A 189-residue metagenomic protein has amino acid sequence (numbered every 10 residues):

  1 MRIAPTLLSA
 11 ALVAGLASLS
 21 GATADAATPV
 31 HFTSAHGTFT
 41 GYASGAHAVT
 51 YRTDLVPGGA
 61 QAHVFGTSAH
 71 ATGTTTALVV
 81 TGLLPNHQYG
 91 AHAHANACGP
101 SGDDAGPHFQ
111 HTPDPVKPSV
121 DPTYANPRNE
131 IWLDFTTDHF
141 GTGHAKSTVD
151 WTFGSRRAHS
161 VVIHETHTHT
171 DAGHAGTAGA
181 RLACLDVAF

Functional and structural regions predicted by a protein language model:
R2-Q88, A93-F189: N-terminal leader/targeting pre-sequences
